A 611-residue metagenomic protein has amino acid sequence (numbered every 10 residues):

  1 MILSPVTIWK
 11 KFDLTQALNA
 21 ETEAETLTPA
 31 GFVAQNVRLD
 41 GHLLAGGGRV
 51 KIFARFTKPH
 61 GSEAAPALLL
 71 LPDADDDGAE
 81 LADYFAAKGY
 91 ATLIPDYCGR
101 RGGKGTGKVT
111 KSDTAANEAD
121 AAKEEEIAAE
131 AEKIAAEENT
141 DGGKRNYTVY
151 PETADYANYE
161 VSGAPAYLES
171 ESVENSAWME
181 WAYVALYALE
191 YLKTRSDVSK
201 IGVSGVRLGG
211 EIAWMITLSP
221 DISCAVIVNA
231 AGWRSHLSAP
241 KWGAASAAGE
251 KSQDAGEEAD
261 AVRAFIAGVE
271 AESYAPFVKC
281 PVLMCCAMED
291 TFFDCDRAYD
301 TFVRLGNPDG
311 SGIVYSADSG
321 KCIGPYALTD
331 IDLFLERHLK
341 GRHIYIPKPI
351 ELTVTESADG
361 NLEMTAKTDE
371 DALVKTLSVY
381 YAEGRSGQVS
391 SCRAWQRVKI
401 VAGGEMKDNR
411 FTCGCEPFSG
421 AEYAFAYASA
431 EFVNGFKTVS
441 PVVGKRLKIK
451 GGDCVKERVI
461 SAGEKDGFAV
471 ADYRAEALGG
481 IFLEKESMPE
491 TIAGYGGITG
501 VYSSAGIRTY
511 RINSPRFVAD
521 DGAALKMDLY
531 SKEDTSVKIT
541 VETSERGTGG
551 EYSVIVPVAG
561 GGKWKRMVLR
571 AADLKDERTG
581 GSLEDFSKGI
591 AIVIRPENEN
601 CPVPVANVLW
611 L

Functional and structural regions predicted by a protein language model:
T15-S62: N-terminal cap/lid segment of alpha/beta-hydrolase-fold proteins
F53-A54, A64-D73: Short beta-strand element of the alpha/beta-hydrolase
A79, Y84-A87, A91-A182, G232 (+1 more regions): Cap/lid segment of the alpha/beta-hydrolase catalytic domain
R100, G500-G580, R595-P604, L609-W610: Extracellular ligand-binding interfaces
Y187-G243: Primarily recognizes the serine-hydrolase "nucleophile elbow" in alpha/beta-hydrolase and SGNH/GDSL folds
V278, M284-C286: Short beta-strand/loop motif that positions the catalytic acidic residue of the alpha/beta-hydrolase fold
R337-Y381, Q396-D408: Surface beta-strand/loop "capping" patches
F482-Y510: Short carbohydrate-recognition loop motifs
